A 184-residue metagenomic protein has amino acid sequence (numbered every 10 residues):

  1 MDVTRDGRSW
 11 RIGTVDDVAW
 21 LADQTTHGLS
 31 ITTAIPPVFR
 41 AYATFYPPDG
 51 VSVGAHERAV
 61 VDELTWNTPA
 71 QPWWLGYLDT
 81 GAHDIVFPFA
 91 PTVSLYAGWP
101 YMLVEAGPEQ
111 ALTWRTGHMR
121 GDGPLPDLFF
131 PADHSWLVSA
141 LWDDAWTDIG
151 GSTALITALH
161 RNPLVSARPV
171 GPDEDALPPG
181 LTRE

Functional and structural regions predicted by a protein language model:
M1-T116: Extended, low-hydrophobicity segments enriched in charged/polar residues
A34-A41, A55, P124-V138, E174-E184: N-terminal low-complexity, intrinsically disordered segments
D79-G81, F130, W136, L159 (+1 more regions): Aromatic-enriched hydrophobic runs in primary sequence
S94-L155: Amphipathic protein-protein interaction modules
A140-E184: Alpha-helical oligomerization segments
